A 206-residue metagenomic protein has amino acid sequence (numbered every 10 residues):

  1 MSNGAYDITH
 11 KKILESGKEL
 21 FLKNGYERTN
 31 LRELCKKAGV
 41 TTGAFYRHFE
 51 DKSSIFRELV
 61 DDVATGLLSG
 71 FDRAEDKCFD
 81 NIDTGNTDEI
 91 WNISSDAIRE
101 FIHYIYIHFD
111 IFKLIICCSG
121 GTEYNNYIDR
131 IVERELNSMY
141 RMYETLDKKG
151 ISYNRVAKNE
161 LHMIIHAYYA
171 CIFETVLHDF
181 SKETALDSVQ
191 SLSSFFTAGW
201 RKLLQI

Functional and structural regions predicted by a protein language model:
M1-A5: N-terminal intrinsically disordered/low-complexity leader segments
K12-E19, K23, E33, K37 (+6 more regions): Alpha-helical structural segments
G39-F49: Short hydrophobic/aromatic patch on the recognition helix
F79, D83, R99-T122: Amphipathic alpha-helical segments used for helix-helix packing
D88-D110, H162, H166, A170 (+2 more regions): Amphipathic alpha-helical segments that line or abut small-molecule/effector binding pockets and mediate allosteric
E100-I107, T122-K148, N159-H166: Amphipathic alpha-helical packing segments from all-alpha helical-bundle domains
Y143-F195, L204-Q205: Hydrophobic/aromatic-rich alpha-helical bundle segments in the mid-to-C-terminal region
